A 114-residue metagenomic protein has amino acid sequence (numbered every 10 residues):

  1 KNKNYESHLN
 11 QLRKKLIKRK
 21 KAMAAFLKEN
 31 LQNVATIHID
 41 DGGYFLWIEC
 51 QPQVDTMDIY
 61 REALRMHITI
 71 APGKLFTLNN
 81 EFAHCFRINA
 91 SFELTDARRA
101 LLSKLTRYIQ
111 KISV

Functional and structural regions predicted by a protein language model:
K1-Q11: Amphipathic alpha-helix from the class-I
S7, L27-I37, S113-V114: Surface-exposed helix-capping loop/turn segments at secondary-structure junctions
K14-A24, T36-E49, I59: Conserved glycine-rich beta-strand-loop-beta hairpin in the small C-terminal domain of fold type I
F26-N30, D58-I68, T106-I112: Generic non-transmembrane alpha-helical segments
L27, I48, I88-A90: Preference for bulky hydrophobic residues occupying beta-strand positions in well-ordered beta-sheet regions
I48-F86: Conserved C-terminal alpha-helix-loop-beta "cap" of PLP-dependent enzymes that closes/shapes the active-site mouth
R65, E81-V114: PLP-dependent enzyme catalytic core of the Aspartate aminotransferase-like
